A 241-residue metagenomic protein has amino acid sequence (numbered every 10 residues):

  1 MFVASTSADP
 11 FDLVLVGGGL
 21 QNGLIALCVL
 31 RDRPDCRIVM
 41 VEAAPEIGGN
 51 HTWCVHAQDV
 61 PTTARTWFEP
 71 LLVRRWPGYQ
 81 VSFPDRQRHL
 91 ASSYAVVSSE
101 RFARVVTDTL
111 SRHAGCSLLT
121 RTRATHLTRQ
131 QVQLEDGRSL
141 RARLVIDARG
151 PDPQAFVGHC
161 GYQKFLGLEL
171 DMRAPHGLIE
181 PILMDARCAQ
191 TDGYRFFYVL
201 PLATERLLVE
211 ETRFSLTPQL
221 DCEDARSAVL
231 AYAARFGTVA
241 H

Functional and structural regions predicted by a protein language model:
F2-M40: N-terminal Rossmann-like FAD-binding beta1-loop-alpha1 element of flavoenzymes
A8, R33-D35, W76, H113 (+2 more regions): Short, well-ordered coil/turn elements that cap or connect secondary structure elements
V14, G19, A44, R149-G150 (+1 more regions): Anionic group-transfer/hydrolysis microenvironments
N22, I47, L216: Flexible, glycine-rich phosphate/dinucleotide-binding loops and adjacent beta-alpha linkers at cofactor/substrate
C28, D32, R37-D85: N-terminal FAD cofactor-binding segment of flavoenzymes
C28, H113-A240: Predominantly flavin-linked oxidoreductase catalytic cores and closely associated redox partners
W67-P70, W76-R86, A95-S117: N-terminal Rossmann-like dinucleotide/flavin-binding domain of flavoprotein oxidoreductases that bind FAD/FMN
R88-T109, A148, L216-S227: Short beta-strand to alpha-helix junction loop
